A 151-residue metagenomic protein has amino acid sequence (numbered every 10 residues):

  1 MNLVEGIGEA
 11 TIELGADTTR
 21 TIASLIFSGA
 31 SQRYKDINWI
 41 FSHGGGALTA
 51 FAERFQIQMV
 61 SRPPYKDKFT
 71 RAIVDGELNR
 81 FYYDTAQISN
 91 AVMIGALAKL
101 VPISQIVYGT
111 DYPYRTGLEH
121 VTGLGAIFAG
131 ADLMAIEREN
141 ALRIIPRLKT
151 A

Functional and structural regions predicted by a protein language model:
M1-Q105: Catalytic pocket-lining loop regions of alpha/beta-barrel enzymes, especially the amidohydrolase/enolase/GH5 lineages
I37, A47, T70, D84 (+2 more regions): Mid-to-C-terminal alpha-helical segments outside catalytic/metal-binding sites
